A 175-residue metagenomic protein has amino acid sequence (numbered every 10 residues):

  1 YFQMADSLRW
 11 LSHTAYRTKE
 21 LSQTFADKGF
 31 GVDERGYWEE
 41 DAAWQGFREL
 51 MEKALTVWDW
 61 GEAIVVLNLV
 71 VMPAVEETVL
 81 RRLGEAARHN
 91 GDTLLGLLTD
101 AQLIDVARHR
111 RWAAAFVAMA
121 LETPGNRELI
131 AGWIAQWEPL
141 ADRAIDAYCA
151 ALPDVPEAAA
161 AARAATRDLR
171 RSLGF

Functional and structural regions predicted by a protein language model:
Y1-E40: Long, hydrophobic, well-ordered secondary-structure blocks that form the structural core and pocket-lining surfaces
Y1-L8, D92-A107: Alpha-helical scaffold segments that form or flank carboxylate-/histidine-based iron centers
Q3, N68, M72, Q102-V106 (+2 more regions): Amphipathic alpha-helix face/heptad-repeat signature
T14, P73-A86: Long, well-ordered alpha-helical segments
K19-D27, A54-A63, R81-A101, A115-L129 (+1 more regions): Inter-helical turn/loop segments and adjacent helix faces that build the functional surface of alpha-helical bundle
G29-L69: Acidic/His metal-coordination segments adjacent to aromatic residues that form catalytic metal sites in metalloenzymes
L69, G125-W133, E157-R167: Long amphipathic alpha-helical coiled-coil segments
P73, P139-F175: C-terminal accessory extensions/subdomains outside the catalytic/core fold
